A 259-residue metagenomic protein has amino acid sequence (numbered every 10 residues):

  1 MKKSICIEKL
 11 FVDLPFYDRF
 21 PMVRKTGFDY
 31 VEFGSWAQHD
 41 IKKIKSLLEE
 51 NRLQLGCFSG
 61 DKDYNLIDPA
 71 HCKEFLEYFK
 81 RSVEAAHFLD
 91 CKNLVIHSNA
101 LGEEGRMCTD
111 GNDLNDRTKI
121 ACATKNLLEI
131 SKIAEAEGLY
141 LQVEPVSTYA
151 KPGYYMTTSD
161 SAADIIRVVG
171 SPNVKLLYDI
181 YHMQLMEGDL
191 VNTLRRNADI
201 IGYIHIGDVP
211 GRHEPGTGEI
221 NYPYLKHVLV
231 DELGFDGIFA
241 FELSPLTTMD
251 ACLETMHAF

Functional and structural regions predicted by a protein language model:
M1-G27, A37, D90-K92, G105 (+2 more regions): Histidine-acidic metal/acid-base catalytic patches
M1-K9, L55-N65, A100-G111: N-terminal small/glycine-rich loop or linker at the start of catalytic domains across soluble metabolic enzymes
F20-P21, K45-S46, E84, K132 (+1 more regions): Alpha-helical segments flanking ligand/cofactor-binding loops in enzyme cores
D29-Y30, Q54, K92, Y140: Residue-level detector of anion-binding/catalytic polar loops
E32, C57-S59, V95, Q142 (+2 more regions): Conserved beta-strand positions in the central sheet of alpha/beta enzyme cores
A37-L47: Active-site-adjacent beta->alpha loops and helix N-cap segments on the catalytic face of soluble alpha/beta enzymes
A37-Q38, D61-K62, A100-L101, S147-Y149 (+1 more regions): Conserved beta-strand edge residues that scaffold enzyme active sites
E49, P69-K175: Active-site acidic/histidine proton-transfer and metal-coordination neighborhood in alpha/beta enzyme cores
